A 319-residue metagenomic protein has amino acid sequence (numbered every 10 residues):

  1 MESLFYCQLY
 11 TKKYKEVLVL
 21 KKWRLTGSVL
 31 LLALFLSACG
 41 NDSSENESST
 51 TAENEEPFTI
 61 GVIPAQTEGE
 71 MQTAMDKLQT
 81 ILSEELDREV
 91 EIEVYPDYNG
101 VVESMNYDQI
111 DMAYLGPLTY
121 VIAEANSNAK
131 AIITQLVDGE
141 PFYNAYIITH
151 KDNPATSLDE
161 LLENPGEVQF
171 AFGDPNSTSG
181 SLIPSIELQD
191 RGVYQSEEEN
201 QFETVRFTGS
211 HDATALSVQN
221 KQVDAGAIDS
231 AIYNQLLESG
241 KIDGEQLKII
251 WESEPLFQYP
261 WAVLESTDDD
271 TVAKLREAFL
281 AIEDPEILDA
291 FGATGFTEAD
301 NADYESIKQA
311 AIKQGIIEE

Functional and structural regions predicted by a protein language model:
F35-A38: C-terminal motif of bacterial Sec signal peptides marking the signal peptidase cleavage site
N41-E45, E163, Q169-E187, E277-E319: Ligand-binding clefts/hinges and TM-proximal coupling segments of bilobed small-molecule sensing domains
S49-M75, F296: Extracytoplasmic "Venus flytrap"
F58, E68-E89, I287: Short, polar/charged alpha-helical segment
I63-P64, L136-Y146, K241-E277, D289 (+1 more regions): Periplasmic-binding protein-like
K77-D87, S179-F207, Q235-I242, A310-I317: Ligand-binding cleft/hinge of the Venus flytrap
Y114-N126, S185-D190, Q219-N220, D224-G244: A ligand-binding cleft/hinge motif common to bilobed small-molecule-binding domains
Q135-V193: A conserved helix-loop-strand patch within extracytoplasmic ligand-binding domains of the periplasmic binding
